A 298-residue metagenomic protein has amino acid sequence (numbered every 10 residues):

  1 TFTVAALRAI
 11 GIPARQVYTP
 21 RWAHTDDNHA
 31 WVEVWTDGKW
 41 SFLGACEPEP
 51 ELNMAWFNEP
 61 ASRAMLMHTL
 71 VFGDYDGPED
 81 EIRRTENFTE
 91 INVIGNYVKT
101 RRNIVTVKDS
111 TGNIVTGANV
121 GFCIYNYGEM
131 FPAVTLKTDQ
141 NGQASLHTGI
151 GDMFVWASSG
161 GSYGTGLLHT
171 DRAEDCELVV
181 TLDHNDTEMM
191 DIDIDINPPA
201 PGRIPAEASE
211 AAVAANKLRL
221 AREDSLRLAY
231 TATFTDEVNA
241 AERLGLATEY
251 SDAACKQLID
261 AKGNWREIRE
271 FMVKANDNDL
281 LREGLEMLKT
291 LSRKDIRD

Functional and structural regions predicted by a protein language model:
F2-D80: Hydrophobic/aromatic-rich core segments of domains that either
D37, Q140-S162, H169-E174, W265 (+2 more regions): Short Pro-Gly-centered beta-turn/loop motif in secreted/extracellular proteins
I82-N96, T170-A208: Extracellular beta-sheet/turn segments enriched in Thr/Pro/Gly and aliphatic residues
R101-G112, I192: A short, amphipathic beta-strand motif
A118-Y125: Hydrophobic beta-strand segments
N126-T148: Short, acidic Ser/Thr/Gly-rich low-complexity loop/linker segments typical of extracellular and cell-surface proteins
D183-G245, E249: Compositionally biased low-complexity segments at domain edges in trafficked proteins and select soluble regulators
L228-D298: Substrate/cofactor-recognition hotspot
